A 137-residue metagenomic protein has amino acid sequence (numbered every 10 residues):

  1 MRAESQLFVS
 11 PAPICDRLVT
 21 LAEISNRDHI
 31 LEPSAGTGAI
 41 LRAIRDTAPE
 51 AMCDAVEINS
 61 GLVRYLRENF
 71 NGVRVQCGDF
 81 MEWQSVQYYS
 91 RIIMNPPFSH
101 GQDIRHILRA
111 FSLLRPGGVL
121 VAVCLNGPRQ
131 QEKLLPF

Functional and structural regions predicted by a protein language model:
M1-F137: Class I S-adenosyl-L-methionine-dependent methyltransferase catalytic core
